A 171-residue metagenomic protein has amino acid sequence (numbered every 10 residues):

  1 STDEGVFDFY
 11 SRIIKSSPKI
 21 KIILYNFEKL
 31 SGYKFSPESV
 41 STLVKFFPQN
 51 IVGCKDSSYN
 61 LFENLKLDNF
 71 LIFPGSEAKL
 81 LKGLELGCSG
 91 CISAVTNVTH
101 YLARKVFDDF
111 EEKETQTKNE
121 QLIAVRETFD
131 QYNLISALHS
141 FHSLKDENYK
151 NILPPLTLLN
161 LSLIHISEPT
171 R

Functional and structural regions predicted by a protein language model:
S1-D3, E28-K34, L158: Short, small-residue-enriched loops and turns at beta-alpha junctions that line or gate enzyme active sites
D3-R12, S36-V40: Charged helix-capping and loop-helix junction motifs
F9-I23: Alpha-helix-loop-beta-strand connector modules within alpha/beta enzyme cores
S16-S17, F27-F129: Catalytic alpha/beta core domains of metabolic enzymes, predominantly
Y25-K29, L153-P154: Glycine-rich phosphate-binding "P-loop"
L84-E85, Q121-T157: Conserved short secondary-structure transition element at the edge of the structured enzyme core that lines
T96, T157, T170: Ser/Thr-centric signal marking residues that sit in or immediately flank functional binding/regulatory motifs
L161-T170: Residue-level detector of conserved catalytic or cofactor/ligand-binding positions in enzyme active sites
